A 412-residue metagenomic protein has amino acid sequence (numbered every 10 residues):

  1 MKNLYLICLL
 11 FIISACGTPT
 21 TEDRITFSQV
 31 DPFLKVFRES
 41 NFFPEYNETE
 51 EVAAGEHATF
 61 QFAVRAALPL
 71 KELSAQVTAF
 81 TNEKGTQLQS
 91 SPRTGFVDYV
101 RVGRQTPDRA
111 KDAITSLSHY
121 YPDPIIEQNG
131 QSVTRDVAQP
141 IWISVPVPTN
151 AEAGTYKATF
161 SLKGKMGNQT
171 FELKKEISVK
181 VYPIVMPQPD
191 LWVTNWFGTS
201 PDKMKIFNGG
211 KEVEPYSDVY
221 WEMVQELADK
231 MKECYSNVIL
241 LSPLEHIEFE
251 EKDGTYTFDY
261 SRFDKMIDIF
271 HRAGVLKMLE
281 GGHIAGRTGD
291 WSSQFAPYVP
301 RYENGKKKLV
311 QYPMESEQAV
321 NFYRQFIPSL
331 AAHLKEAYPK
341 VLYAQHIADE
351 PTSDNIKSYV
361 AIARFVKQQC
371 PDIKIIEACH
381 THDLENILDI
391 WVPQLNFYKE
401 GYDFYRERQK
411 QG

Functional and structural regions predicted by a protein language model:
K2-L9: Sec-dependent signal peptide recognition, specifically the positively charged N-region followed immediately by
S14-A15: C-terminal motif of bacterial Sec signal peptides marking the signal peptidase cleavage site
T21-P44, A67-I143: Surface-exposed binding patches on compact interaction domains or structured appendages
P44-Y46, G55-Q61, Q139, E152-T159: Short, solvent-exposed loop/turn segments enriched in Ser/Thr/Gly
E48-E72, V219-E222, E226, M231: Solvent-exposed, low-complexity, repeat-rich "mucin-like" stalks and linkers
A67-P69, P146-A153: Short, surface-exposed loop/turn segments at beta-strand-coil junctions that are enriched for proline with nearby
G130, P146, K157-G164, F171-Q369 (+1 more regions): Aromatic-lined carbohydrate-binding surfaces of glycoside hydrolases
Q325, E385-G412: Glycoside hydrolase catalytic-domain groove-lining segments
